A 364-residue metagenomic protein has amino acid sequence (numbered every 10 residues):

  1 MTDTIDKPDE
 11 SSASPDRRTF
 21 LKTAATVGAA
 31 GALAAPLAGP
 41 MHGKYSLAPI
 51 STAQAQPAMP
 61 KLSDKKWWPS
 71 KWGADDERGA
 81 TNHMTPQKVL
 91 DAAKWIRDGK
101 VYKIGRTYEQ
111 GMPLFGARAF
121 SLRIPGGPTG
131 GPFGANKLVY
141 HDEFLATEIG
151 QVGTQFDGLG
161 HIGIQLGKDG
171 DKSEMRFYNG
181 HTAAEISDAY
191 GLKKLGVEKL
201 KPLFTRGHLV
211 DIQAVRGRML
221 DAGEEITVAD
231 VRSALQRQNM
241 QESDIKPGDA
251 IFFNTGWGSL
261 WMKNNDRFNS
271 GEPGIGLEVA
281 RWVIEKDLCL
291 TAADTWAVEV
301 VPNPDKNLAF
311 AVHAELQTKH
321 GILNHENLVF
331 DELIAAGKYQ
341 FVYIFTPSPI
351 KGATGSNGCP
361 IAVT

Functional and structural regions predicted by a protein language model:
M1-T19, T23-A29, L33-A35, G39-S46: N-terminal secretory signal peptides
L47-T52, Q56-T364: Active-/binding-site microenvironments in catalytic and ligand-binding cores
